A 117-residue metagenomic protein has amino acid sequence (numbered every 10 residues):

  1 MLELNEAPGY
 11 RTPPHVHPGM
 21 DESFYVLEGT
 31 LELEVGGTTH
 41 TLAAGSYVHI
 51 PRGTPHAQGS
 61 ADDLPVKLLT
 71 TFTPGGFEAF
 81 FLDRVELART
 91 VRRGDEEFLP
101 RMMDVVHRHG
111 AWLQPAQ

Functional and structural regions predicted by a protein language model:
M1-P14, M20-D21, T71: A short glycine-rich, His/Asp/Glu-containing loop-to-beta-strand
A7-G9, G19, V26, P51 (+1 more regions): A short, compositionally biased micro-patch
P8-Y10, L31, L82, R92: Hydrophobic small-molecule pocket/channel-lining residues, especially in calycin-type beta-barrels
Y10-T12, F24, G29-E34, V48: Short beta-strand segments in beta-sandwich/barrel cores
T30, G37-P55: Short acidic-glycine-tyrosine-enriched beta hairpin
E32, R52-E78: Ligand-binding loop in jelly-roll beta-barrel domains
L82-Q117: Acidic/histidine-enriched, glycine/proline-rich intrinsically disordered or flexible terminal extensions
